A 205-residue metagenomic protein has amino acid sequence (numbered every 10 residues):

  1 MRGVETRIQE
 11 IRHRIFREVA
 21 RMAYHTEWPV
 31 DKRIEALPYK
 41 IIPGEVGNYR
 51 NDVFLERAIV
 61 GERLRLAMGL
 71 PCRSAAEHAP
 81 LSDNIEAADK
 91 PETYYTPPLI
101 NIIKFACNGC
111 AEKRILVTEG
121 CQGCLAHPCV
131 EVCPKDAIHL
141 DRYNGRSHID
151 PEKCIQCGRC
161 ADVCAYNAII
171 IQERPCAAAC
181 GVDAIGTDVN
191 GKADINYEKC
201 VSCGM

Functional and structural regions predicted by a protein language model:
M1-V163, N167-A179, D183-G186, G191 (+1 more regions): Ferredoxin-type iron-sulfur electron-transfer modules and their immediate structural context
N196, C200-G204: Solenoidal tandem-repeat scaffolds enriched in leucines and small polar residues
